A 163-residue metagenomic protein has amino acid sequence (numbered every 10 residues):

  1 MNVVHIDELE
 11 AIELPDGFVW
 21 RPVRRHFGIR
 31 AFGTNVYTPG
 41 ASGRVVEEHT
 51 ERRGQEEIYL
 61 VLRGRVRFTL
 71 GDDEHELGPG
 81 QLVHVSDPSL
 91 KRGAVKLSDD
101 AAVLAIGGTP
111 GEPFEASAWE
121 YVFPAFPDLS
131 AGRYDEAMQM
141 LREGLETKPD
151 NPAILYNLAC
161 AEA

Functional and structural regions predicted by a protein language model:
P15-T50, Q55: A short glycine-rich, His/Asp/Glu-containing loop-to-beta-strand
E51-R67: Short, conserved beta-strand element in jelly-roll/cupin
D72-P88: Short acidic-glycine-tyrosine-enriched beta hairpin
D87-P113: Ligand-binding loop in jelly-roll beta-barrel domains
